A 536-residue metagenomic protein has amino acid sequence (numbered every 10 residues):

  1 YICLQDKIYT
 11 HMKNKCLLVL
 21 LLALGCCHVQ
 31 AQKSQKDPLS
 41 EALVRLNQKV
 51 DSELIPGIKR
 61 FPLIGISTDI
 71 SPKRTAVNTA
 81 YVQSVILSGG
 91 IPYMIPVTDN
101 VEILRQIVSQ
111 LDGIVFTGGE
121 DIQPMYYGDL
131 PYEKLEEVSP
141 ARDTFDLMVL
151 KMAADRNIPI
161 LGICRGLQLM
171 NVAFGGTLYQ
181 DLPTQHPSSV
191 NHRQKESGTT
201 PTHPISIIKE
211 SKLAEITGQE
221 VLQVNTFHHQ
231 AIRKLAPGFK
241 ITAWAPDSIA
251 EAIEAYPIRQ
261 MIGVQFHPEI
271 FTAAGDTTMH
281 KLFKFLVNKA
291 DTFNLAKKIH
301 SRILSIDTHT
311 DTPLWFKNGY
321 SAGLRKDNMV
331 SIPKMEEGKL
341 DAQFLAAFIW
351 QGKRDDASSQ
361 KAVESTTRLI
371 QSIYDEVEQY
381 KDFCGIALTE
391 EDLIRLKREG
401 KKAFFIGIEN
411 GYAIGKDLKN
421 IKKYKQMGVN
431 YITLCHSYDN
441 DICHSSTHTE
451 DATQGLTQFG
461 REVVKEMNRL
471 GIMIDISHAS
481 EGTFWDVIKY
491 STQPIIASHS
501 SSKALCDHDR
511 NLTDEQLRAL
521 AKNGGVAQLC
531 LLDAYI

Functional and structural regions predicted by a protein language model:
Y1-P38: Bacterial Sec-dependent N-terminal signal peptides
N14-K15, Q32-I163, N171-V172, Y179 (+5 more regions): N-terminal beta1-alpha1 cap of cysteine-dependent amidohydrolase-like domains
S67, T117, Q265, A346 (+5 more regions): A cross-family glycoside hydrolase active-site/sugar-binding cleft signature
V224-Q230, G263-P268, S305-T312, V429 (+2 more regions): Histidine-centered catalytic micro-motifs
I249-Y256, I262, I332-P333, D392: Short, surface-exposed beta-strand/loop micro-motifs that present aromatic residues
L295-D451, D507-I536: N-terminal hydrophobic targeting/anchoring segments and the immediately downstream early-domain regions of hydrolases
K416-Q426, H448-I496, D509-G525: Histidine/acidic residue-rich metal-binding segments in metalloenzymes
